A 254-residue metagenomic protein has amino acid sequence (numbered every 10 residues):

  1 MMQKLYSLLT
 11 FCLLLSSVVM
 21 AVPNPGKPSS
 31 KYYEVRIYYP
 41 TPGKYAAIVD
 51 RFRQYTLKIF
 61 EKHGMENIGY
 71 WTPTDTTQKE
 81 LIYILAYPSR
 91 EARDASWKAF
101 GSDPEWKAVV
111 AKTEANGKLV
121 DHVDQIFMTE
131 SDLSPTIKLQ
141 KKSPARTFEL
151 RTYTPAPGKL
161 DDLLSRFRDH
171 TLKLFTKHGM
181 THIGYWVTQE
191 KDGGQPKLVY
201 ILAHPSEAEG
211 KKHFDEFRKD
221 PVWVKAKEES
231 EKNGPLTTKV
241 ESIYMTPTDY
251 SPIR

Functional and structural regions predicted by a protein language model:
M1-L5: Positively charged n-region of N-terminal signal peptides that target proteins for export
S7-V18: Bacterial N-terminal signal peptides
M20-V224, E229-R254: Short S/T/G/P-rich N-terminal loop/turn motif that feeds into the first structured element of a domain
